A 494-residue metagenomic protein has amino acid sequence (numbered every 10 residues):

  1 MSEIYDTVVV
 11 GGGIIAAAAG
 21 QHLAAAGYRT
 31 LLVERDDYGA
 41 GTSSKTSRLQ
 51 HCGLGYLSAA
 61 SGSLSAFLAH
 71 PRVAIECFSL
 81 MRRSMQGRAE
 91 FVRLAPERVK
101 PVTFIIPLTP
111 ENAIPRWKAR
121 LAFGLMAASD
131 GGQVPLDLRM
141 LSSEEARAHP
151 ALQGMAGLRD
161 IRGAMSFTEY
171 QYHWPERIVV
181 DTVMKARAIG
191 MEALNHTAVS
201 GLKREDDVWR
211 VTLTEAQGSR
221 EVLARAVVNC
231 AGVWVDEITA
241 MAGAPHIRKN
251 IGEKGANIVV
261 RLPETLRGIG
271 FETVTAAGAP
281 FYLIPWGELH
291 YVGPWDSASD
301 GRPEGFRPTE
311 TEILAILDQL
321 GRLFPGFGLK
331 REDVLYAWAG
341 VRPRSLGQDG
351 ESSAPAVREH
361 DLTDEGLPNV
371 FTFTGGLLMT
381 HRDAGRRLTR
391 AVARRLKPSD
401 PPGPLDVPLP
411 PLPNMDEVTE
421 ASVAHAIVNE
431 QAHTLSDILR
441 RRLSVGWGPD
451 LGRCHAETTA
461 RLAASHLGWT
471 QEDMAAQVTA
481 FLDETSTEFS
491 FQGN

Functional and structural regions predicted by a protein language model:
Y5-L32: N-terminal Rossmann-like FAD-binding beta1-loop-alpha1 element of flavoenzymes
V8-V10, V33, V222-G232: Short hydrophobic core segments
I15, Y38, W234: Conserved Rossmann-like nucleotide-cofactor binding loop
A24-T46: Glycine-rich FAD pyrophosphate-binding loop
R48-A151: Dinucleotide-binding Rossmann-like beta1-alpha1 core, especially the glycine-rich loop that anchors the ADP
D160-G163, P175-D181, K185, P245-Y291 (+1 more regions): C-terminal catalytic lobe of FAD-dependent flavoproteins
M165-R225, R382: Helical element adjacent to the flavin cofactor pocket in flavoenzyme catalytic cores
N229-A244: Flavin (primarily FAD) binding-site architecture
